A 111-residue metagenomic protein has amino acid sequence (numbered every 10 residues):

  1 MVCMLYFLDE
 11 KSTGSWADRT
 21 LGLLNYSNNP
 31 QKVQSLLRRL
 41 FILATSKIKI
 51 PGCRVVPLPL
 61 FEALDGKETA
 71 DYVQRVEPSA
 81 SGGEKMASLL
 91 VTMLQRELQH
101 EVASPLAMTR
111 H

Functional and structural regions predicted by a protein language model:
C3-F7, P59-E62: Short, well-ordered beta-to-alpha junction loops that form the rim of enzyme active sites and present histidine/acidic
L8-T13, L64-E68: Short catalytic/ligand-binding loop motif for oxyanion handling, primarily in non-cytosolic enzymes, centered on
E10-L58, G83-A87: Substrate-gating cap/lid alpha-helix
V56-G66, L106-H111: A short, terminal or domain-edge coil/loop segment
A70-H111: Histidine-centered active-site loop/cap adjacent to the catalytic His in serine esterases/O-acetyl transfer systems
